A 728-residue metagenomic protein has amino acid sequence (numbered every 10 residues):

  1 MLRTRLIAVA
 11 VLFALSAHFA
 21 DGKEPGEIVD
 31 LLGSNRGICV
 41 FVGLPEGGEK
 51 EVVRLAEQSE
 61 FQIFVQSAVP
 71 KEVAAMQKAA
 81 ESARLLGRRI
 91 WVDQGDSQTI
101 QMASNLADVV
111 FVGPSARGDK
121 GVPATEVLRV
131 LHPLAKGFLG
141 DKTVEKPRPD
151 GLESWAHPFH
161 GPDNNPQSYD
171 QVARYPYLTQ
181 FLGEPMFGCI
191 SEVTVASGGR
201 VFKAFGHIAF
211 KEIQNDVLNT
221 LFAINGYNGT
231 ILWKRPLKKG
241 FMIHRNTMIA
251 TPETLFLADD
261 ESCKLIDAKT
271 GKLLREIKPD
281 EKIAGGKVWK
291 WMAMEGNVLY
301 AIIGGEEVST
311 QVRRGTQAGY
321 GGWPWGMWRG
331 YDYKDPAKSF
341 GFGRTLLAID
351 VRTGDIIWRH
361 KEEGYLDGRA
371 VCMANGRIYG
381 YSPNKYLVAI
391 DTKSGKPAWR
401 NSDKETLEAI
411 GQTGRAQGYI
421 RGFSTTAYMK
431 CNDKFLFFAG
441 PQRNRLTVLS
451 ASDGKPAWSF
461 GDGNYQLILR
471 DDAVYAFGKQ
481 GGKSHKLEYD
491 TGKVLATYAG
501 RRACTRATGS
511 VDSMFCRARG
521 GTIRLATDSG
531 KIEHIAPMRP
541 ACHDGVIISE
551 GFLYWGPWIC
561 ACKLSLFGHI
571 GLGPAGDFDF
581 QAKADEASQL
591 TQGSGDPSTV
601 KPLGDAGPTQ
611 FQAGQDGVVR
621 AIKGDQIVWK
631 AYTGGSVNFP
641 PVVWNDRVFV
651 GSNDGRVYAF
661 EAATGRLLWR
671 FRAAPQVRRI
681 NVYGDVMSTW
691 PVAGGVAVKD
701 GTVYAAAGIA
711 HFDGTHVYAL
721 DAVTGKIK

Functional and structural regions predicted by a protein language model:
L32, G37, W91-Q94, K146 (+19 more regions): Aromatic (tryptophan-biased) beta-strands that constitute blades/sheets of beta-rich domains
N35-A56, E60: Conserved class I S-adenosyl-L-methionine
Q62-S67: Conserved SAM-binding motif I beta-strand of class I
A75-Q101: S-adenosyl-L-methionine
T99-V109: A short acidic, Gly/Pro-enriched loop at the edge of an enzyme's catalytic core that lines a small-molecule cofactor
A107-G121: A short SAM/SAH-binding and catalytic strip from SAM-dependent methyltransferases
G121-K136: A short glycine-rich, Lys/Arg-flanked "PGG" loop and its adjoining helix->strand segment in the class I
G188-L221, L237-K264, G285-L347, H360-V388 (+8 more regions): Repeat-blade elements of multi-bladed beta-propeller folds
